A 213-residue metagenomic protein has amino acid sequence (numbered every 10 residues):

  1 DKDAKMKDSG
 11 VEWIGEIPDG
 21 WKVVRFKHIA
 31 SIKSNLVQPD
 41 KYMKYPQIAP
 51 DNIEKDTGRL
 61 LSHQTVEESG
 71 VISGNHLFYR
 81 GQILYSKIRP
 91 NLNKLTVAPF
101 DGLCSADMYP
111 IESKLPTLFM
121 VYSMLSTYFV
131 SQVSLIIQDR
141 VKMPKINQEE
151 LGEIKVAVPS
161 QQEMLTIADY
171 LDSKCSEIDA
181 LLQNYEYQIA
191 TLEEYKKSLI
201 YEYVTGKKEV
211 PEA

Functional and structural regions predicted by a protein language model:
D1-K5, A157-A213: Amphipathic alpha-helical coiled-coil/heptad-repeat segments
M6-D8, P39-Q47, L135-I137: Short coil/turn segments at secondary-structure boundaries
D8-V37, A157, Q161, L165 (+2 more regions): Non-catalytic DNA-recognition/assembly elements of restriction-modification systems
G15-V23, M108-F119, E149-S173: Proline-centric
K27-Q38, Y45-R80, A98-P99: Sequence-specific dsDNA recognition surfaces
P39, Q132-V133, P211-A213: Short, hydrophobic secondary-structure boundary micro-motifs
S73-H76, R80-S131, I137-K142, N147-L151: A short beta-sheet element
